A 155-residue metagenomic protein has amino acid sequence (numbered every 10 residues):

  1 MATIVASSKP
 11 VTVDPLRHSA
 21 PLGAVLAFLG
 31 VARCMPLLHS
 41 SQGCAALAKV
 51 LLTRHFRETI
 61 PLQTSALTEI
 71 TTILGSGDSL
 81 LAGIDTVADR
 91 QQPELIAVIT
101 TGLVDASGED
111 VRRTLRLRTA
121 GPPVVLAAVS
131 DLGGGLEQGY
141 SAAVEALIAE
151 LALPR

Functional and structural regions predicted by a protein language model:
M1-R155: An N-terminal assembly and electron-transfer interface module characteristic of large anaerobic redox and radical
